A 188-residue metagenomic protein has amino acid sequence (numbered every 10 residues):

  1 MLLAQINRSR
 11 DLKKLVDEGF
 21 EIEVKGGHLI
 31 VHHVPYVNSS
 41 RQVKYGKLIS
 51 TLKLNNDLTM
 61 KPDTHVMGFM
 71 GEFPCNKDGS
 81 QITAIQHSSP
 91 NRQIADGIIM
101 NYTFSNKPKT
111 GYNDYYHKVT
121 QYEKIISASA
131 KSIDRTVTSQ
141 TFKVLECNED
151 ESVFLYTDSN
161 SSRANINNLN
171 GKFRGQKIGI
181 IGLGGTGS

Functional and structural regions predicted by a protein language model:
M1-C75: Non-catalytic protein-protein interaction scaffold segments in large eukaryotic complex-forming proteins
K25, R41, S129-T136, L183: Generic marker of "main functional regions" within proteins
M60, H65-G175: Glycine/serine-rich phosphate-binding loop and adjoining beta1-alpha1 elements at the start of nucleotide-handling
Q176, G182-G184: Glycine-rich Rossmann-fold phosphate-binding loop(s) that bind the pyrophosphate of adenine dinucleotide cofactors
G187-S188: N-terminal Rossmann-fold NAD(P) dinucleotide-binding loop
